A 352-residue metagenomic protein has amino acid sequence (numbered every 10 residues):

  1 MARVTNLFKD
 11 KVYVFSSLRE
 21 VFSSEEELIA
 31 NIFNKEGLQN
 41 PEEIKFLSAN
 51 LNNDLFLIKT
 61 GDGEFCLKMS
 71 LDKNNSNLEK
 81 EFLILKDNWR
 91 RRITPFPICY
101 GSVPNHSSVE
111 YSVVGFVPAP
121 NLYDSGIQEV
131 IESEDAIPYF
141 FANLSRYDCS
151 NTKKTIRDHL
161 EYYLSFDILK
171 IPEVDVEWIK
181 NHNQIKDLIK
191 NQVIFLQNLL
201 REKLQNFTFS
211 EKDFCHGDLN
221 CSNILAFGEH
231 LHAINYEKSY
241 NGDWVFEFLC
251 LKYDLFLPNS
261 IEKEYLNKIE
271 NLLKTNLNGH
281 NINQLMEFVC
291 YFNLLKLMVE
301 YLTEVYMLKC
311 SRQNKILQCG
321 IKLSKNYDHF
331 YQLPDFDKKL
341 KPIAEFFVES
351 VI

Functional and structural regions predicted by a protein language model:
A2-I44: Juxta-kinase regulatory segment immediately upstream of eukaryotic protein kinase catalytic domains
S24-N40, C149-G217, F336-S350: An alpha-helical support segment within catalytic cores of ATP-dependent transferases
E27, C66-V109, G126-I137: A conserved alpha-helical element in kinase catalytic cores
S48-K59, L199-F246: Active-site acidic catalytic loop and adjacent metal/ATP-binding pocket of ATP-dependent phosphoryl transfer enzymes
L57-I58, M69, V113-F116, L225-A226: Conserved hydrophobic "DFG−1" position in protein kinase catalytic cores
H106-N121: Conserved short submotifs of the Hanks-type protein kinase catalytic core that shape the nucleotide-binding pocket
P120-H159: Conserved kinase catalytic-core helix
V245-G279, Y291-F330: Active-site activation/catalytic loop segments of kinase-like enzymes and analogous catalytic loops in related
